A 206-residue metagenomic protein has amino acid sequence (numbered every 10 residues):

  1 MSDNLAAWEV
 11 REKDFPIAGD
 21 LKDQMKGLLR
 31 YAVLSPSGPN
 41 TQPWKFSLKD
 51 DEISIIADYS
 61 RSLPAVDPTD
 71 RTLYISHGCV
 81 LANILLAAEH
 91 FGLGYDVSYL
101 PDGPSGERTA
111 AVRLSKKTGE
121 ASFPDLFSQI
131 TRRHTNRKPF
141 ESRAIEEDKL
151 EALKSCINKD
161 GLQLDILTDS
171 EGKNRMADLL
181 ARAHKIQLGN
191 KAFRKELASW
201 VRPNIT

Functional and structural regions predicted by a protein language model:
M1-T206: Acidic, surface-exposed loops and disordered segments
